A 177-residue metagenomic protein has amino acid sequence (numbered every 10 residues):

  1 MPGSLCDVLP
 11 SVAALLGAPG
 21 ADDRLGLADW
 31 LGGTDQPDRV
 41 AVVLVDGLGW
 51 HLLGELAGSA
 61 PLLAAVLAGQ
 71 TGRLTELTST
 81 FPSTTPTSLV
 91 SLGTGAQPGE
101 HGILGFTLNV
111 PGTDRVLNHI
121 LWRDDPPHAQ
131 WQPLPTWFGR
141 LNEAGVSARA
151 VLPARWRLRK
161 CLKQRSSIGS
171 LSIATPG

Functional and structural regions predicted by a protein language model:
M1-S4, P10-D22, A60-G177: His/Asp/Glu-rich, glycine-adjacent segments that coordinate divalent cations and/or stabilize oxyanion chemistry on
L5, T34-P37, A41-V45, L56 (+1 more regions): Generic structural signal for well-ordered secondary structure
V12, D38-L53, L92: Beta-strand elements within well-structured catalytic alpha/beta cores of enzymes that handle phosphate/sulfate esters
L25-P37, R140-E143: A short acidic-Thr-Gly-centered motif at the start of a beta-strand
L52-L56, C161: Short, solvent-exposed loop/turn and secondary-structure capping segments
